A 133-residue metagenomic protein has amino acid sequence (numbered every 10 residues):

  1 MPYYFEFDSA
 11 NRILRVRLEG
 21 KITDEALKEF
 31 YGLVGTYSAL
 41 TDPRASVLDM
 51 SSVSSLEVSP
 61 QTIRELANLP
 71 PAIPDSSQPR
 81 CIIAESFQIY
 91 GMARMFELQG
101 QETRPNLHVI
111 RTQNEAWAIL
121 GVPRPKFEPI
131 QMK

Functional and structural regions predicted by a protein language model:
M1-K133: Amphipathic, Lys/Arg-enriched alpha-helical "gate/interface" segment within cytosolic domains that mediates
